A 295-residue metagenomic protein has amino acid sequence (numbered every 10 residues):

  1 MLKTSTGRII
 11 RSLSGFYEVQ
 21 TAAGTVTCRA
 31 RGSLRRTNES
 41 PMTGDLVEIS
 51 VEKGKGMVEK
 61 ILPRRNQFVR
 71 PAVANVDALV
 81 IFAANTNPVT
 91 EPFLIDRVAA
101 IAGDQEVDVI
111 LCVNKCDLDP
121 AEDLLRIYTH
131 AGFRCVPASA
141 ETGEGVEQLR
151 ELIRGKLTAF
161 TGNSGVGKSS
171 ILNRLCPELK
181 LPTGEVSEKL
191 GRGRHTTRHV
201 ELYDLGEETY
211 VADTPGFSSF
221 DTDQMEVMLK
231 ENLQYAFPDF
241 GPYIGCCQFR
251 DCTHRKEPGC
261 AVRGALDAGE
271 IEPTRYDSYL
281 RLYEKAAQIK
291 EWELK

Functional and structural regions predicted by a protein language model:
L2-K3, G15, G32, N38-K55 (+7 more regions): Helix-rich effector regions associated with P-loop NTPase G domains
G7-I9, V58: Conserved hydrophobic positions within beta-strands
I10-F16, Q20, R36: N-terminal "pre-motor" subdomain/linker immediately upstream of P-loop NTPase catalytic cores
Y17-T21, C28, I49: SH3/SH3-like beta-barrel fold
T25-G32, M57: A short macromolecule-binding patch
L94-R97: Charged helix-capping and loop-helix junction motifs
K115-V166: Canonical P-loop GTPase G-domain recognition
K168-G184: A conserved segment at the C-terminal end of the G1
